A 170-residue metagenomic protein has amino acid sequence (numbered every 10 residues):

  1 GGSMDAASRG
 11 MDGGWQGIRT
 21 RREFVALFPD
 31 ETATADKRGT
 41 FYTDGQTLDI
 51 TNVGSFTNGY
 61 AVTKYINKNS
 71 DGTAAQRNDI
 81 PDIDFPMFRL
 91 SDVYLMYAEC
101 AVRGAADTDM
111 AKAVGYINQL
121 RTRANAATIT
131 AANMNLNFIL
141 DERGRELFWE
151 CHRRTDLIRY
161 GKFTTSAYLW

Functional and structural regions predicted by a protein language model:
G1, N133-L169: Acidic/serine-rich, low-complexity amphipathic helices located in mid- to C-terminal regulatory regions
G1-M96, A101-R103, F163-W170: Elongated scaffold/linker segments in the mid-to-C-terminal portions of large proteins
D36, D84-L120, L136-E150: Extended, hydrophobic/aromatic-rich amphipathic alpha-helical segments that build helical scaffolds
T63, I117, T155: A broad, low-specificity signal marking well-ordered, structured residues that form hydrophobic/aromatic
A127-A131: Boundary/linker segments of alpha-helical solenoid repeat arrays
